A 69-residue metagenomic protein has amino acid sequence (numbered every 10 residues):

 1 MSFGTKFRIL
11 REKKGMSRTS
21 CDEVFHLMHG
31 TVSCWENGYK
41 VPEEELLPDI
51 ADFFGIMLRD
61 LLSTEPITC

Functional and structural regions predicted by a protein language model:
M1-K13: A short, Lys/Arg-rich alpha-helix, primarily the initiator
T5, G15-M16, P42-E45: Residue-level signal for the short linker/turn that defines the boundary of a DNA-recognition helix
R8, T19, P48: Residues within the helices of the helix-turn-helix
R11, D22, A51: The alpha-helix within a helix-turn-helix
E12, H26, N37-Y39, P66: Residue-level detection of the helix-turn-helix DNA-binding "recognition helix"
G15-C34: Short alpha-helical DNA-recognition segment
H26, E45-D60: DNA major-groove recognition helix of helix-turn-helix/homeodomain DNA-binding modules
D52, L62-C69: Short, charged recognition helix plus adjacent turn of helix-turn-helix-like nucleic-acid-binding domains
